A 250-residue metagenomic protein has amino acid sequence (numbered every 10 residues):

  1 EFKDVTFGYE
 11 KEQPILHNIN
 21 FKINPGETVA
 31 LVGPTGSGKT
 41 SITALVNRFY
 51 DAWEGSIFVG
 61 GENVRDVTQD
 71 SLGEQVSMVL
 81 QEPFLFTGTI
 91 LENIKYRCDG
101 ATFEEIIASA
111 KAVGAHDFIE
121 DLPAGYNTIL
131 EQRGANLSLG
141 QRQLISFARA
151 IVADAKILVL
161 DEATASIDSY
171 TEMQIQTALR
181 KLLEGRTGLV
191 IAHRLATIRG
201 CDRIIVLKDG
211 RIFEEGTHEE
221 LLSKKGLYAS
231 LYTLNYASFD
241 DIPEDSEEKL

Functional and structural regions predicted by a protein language model:
E1-L250: ABC-type nucleotide-binding domain
